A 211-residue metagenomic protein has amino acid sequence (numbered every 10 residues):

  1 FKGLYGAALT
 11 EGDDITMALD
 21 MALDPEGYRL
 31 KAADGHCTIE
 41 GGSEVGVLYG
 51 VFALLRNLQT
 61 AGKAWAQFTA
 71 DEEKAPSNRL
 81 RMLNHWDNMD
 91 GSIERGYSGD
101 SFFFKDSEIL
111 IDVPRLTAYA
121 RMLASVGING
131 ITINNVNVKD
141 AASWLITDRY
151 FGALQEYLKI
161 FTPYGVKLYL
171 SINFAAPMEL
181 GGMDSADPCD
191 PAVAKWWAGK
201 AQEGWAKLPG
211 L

Functional and structural regions predicted by a protein language model:
F1-G3: Mature N-terminal segment immediately following signal peptide/propeptide cleavage in secreted/periplasmic
G6-E26, C37-T38: Short, well-ordered secondary-structure micro-motifs within conserved domains or adaptor modules
A22-G210: Feature activates predominantly on carbohydrate-active enzymes
